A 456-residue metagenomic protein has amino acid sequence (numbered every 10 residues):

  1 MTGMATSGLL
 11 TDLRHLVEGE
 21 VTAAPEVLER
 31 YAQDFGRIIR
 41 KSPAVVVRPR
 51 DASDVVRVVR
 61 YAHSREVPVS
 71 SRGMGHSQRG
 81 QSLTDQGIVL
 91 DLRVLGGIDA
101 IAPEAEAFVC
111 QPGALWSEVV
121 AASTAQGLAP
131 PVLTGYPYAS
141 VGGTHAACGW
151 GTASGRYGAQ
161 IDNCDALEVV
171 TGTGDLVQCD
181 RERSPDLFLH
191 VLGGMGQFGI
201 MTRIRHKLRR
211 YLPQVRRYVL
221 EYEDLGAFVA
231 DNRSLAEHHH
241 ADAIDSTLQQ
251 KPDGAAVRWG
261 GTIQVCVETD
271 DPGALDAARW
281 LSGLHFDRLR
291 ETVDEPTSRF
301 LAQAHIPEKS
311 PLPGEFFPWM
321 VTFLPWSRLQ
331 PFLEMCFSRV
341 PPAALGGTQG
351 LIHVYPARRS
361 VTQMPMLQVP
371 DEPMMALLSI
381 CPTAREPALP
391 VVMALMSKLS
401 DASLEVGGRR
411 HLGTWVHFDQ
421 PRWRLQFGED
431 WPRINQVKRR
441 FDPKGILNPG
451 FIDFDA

Functional and structural regions predicted by a protein language model:
G3-Q33: Extended, non-globular alpha-helical segments
V17, V67, S82-G87, D91-R93 (+1 more regions): Conserved glycine-rich FAD pyrophosphate-binding loop
P25-V132, C148: Glycine-rich N-terminal segment of FAD-binding domains in flavoprotein oxidoreductases, spanning the beta-loop-helix
V47-R50, Q78-D99, A153-T173, I200-I204 (+2 more regions): Structural signature of FAD isoalloxazine-binding scaffolds in flavoprotein oxidoreductases
D54-V67, A121-G135, D175-V191, M393-S400: Short, hydrophobic/aliphatic alpha-helical segments
P103, S140, T171-G172: Short, acidic, Ser/Thr-enriched surface-loop or helix-capping motifs
A146, D165-P331: C-terminal substrate-binding/cap subdomain adjacent to the FAD-binding core in PCMH-type and related FAD-linked
